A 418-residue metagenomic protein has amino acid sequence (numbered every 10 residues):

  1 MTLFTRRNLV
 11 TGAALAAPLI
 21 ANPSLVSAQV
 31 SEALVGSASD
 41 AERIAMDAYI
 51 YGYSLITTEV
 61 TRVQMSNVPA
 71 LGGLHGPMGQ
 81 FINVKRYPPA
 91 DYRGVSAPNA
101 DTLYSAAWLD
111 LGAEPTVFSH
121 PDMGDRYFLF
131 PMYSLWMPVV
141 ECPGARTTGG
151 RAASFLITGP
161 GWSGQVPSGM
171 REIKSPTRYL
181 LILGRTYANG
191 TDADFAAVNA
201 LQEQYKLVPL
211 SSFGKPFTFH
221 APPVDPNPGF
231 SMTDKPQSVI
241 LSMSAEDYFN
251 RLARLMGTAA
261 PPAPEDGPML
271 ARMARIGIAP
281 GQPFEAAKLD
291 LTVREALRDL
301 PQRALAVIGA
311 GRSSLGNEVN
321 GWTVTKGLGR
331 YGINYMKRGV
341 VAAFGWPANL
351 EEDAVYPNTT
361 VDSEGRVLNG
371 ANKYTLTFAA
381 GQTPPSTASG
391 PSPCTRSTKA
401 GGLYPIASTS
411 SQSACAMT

Functional and structural regions predicted by a protein language model:
M1-A16: N-terminal secretory signal peptides and thylakoid transit peptides that target proteins across membranes
P18-I20: Hydrophobic core
Q29-T418: A compositional/structural signature for long, glycine/proline-rich flexible linkers and loops on extracytoplasmic
